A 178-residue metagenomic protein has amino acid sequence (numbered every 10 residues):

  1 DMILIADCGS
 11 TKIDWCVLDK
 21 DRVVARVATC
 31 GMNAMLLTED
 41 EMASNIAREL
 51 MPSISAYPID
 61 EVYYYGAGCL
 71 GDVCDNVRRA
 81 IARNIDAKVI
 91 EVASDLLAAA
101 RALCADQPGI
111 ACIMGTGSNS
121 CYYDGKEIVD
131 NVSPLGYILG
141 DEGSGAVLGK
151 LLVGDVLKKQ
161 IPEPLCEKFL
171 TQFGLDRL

Functional and structural regions predicted by a protein language model:
I3-D7, I59-Y63, A102, G109-I113: Short glycine-aspartate micro-motif
I3-N45, Y57-P58, I128-D130, P134: Short glycine-rich, Thr/Ser-proximal phosphate-binding strand/loop in the N-terminal lobe of ATP-dependent enzymes
I13-L18, R101, C112, S118-Y123: Short beta-strand scaffold segments in enzyme catalytic cores
A28-T29, L36, L170-L178: Adenine-nucleotide phosphate-binding core of ATP-dependent small-molecule kinases
M51-E91, L103-C104: Short beta-strand-loop/turn "lid" adjacent to the catalytic site in phosphate-handling enzymes
A82-V89, K126-G136: Glycine/charged-rich beta-loop-alpha catalytic/anionic-binding loops adjacent to active sites
K88-C112: Conserved phosphate-binding catalytic cores of ATP/NTP-utilizing and phosphoryl-transfer enzymes
I128-L175: Glycine-rich phosphate-binding loop plus the immediately following alpha-helix
